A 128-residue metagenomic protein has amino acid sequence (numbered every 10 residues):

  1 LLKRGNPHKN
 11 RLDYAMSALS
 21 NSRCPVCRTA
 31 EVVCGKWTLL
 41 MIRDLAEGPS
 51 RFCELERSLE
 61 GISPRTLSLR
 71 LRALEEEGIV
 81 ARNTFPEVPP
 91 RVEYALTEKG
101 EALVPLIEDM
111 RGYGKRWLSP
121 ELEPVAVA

Functional and structural regions predicted by a protein language model:
L1-V33: N-terminal leader segment of winged-helix/HTH proteins
K3-Y14, A102-A128: Amphipathic alpha-helical dimerization/coiled-coil segments that flank or bridge DNA-binding/regulatory modules
S20-L69, P86-V88, E93, P124: N-terminal helix-turn-helix DNA-binding core of bacterial DNA-binding proteins
L67-E77: Basic amphipathic alpha-helical segments that dock to polyanions
E75-A95: Beta-hairpin "wing" of winged helix-turn-helix
L96-G100: Accessory beta->alpha helical hairpin/"wing" motif in late/C-terminal subdomains of nucleic-acid enzymes
